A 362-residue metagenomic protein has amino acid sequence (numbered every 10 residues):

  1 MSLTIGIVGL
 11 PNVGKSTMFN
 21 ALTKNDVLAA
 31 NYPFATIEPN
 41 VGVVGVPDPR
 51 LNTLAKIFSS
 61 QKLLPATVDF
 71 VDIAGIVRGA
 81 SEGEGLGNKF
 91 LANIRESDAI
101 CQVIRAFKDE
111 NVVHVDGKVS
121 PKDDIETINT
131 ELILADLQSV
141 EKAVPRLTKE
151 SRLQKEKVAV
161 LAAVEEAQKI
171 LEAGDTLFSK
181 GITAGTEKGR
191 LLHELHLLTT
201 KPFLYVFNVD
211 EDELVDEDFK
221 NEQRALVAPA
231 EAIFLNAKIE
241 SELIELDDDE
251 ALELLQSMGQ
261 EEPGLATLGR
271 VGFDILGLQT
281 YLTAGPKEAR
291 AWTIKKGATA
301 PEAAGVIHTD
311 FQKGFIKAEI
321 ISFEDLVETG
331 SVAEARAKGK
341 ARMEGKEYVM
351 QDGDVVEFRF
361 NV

Functional and structural regions predicted by a protein language model:
M1-E84, N88-N111, K122, E141-K142: Conserved G1/Walker A P-loop phosphate-binding module
S2-V8, V13, F19, R146-V349 (+2 more regions): C-terminal-of-GTPase-core extension/linker across diverse P-loop GTPases
K24, K56, A92, E96 (+5 more regions): Short, intrinsically disordered, mixed-charge
T36, G85, K89, L132 (+4 more regions): Alpha-helical initiation/capping and key positions within long helical/coiled-coil segments
G42-P47, A74-E84, R95-K157, A173-G185 (+1 more regions): Conserved Switch II/interswitch segment of TRAFAC-class P-loop GTPases
E96, Q351-D352: Short, flexible surface segments
